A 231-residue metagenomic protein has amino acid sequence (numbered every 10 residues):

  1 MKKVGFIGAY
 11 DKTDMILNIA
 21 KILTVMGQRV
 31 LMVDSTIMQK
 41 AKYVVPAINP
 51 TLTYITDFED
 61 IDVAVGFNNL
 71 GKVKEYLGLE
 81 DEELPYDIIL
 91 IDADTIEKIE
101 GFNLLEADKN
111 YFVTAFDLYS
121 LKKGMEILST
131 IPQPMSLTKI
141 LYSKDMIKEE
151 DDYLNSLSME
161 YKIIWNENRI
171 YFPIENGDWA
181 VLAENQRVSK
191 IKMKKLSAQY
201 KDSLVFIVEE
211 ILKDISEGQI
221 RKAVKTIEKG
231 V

Functional and structural regions predicted by a protein language model:
G5-L17, K21, V25-I88, D94-E97: P-loop/Walker-type NTP enzyme "switch/lid" segment
F6-I7, V33-D34, I89-A93, N110-F116 (+1 more regions): Conserved beta-strand segments of the P-loop GTPase G domain that flank and frequently precede/overlap
D11-T13, I37-Q39, T95-I99, A115-L121 (+2 more regions): Short acidic, S/G/P-rich loop/turn micro-motifs used as interaction or catalytic elements
A20, T24, L104, P132: Gly/Ala-rich phosphate-binding loop of Rossmann-like dinucleotide-binding domains, activating on the conserved
L84, K98-L118: Inter-motif core of Ras-like GTPase G domains
K123-Q133: Conserved C-terminal guanine-recognition region of P-loop GTPase G domains, centered on the G4
I140, I215-V231: P-loop NTP-binding site
D145-D202, F206: Beta-strand-loop-alpha "switch" segments that mediate conformational coupling across diverse proteins
